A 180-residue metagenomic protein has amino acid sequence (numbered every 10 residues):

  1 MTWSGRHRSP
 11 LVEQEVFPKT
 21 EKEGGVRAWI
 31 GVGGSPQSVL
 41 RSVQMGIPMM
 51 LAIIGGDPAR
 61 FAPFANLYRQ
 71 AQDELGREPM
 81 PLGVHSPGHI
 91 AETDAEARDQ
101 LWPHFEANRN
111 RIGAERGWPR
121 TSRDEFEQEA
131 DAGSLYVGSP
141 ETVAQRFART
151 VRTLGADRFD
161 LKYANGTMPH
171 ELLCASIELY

Functional and structural regions predicted by a protein language model:
M1-F17, D57-A156: An alpha-helical appendage that flanks or caps ligand/catalytic pockets
M1-M45, A62: Internal, glycine-rich beta/alpha segment that forms the wall or movable "lid" of small-molecule/cofactor binding
A28-G31, M49-A52, M80-P87, D157-L161: Hydrophobic faces of well-ordered beta-strands that scaffold small-molecule active sites in alpha/beta enzyme cores
S35-P36, G56-D57, H89, N165-G166: Short, solvent-exposed loop/turn segments at secondary-structure junctions
R41-M50, G155: Glycine-enriched alpha-helix->loop->beta-strand junction motifs that scaffold or abut catalytic
I53-G56, K162-L173: Glycine-rich, proline-tolerant flexible connector loops at the mouths of alpha/beta enzymes
F61-R69, H170-Y180: C-terminal helical cap(s) of enzyme catalytic domains, especially alpha/beta-barrels
